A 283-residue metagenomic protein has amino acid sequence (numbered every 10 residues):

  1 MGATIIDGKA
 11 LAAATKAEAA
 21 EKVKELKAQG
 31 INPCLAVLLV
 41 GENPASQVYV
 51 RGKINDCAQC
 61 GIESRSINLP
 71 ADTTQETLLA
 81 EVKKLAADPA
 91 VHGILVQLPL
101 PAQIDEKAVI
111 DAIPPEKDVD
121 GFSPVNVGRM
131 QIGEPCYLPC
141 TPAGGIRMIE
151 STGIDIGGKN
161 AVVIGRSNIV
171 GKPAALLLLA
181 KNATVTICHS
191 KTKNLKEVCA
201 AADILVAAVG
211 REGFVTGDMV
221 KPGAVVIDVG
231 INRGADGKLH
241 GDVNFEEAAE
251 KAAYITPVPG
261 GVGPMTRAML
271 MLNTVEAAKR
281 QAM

Functional and structural regions predicted by a protein language model:
M1-I31: Positively charged, low-complexity intrinsically disordered leader regions
P33-G41: Short beta-strand segments enriched in small/hydrophobic residues
V40-I54, C136-V225, K238-A249: Glycine-rich phosphate/diphosphate-binding loop of Rossmann-like nucleotide-binding domains
C57-A71, V185-I187: Short beta-strand elements in bilobed, periplasmic/extracellular small-molecule ligand-binding domains
T77-P89: Short, well-structured alpha-helical segments in soluble
A90-L100, D105-A108, A201-G234: Glycine-rich phosphate-binding loop
H92-I156: Anion-binding alpha/beta catalytic cores of soluble intermediary-metabolism enzymes, centered on
E106-S123, V127, G230-A282: Rossmann-fold NAD(P)-binding glycine/threonine-rich loop
